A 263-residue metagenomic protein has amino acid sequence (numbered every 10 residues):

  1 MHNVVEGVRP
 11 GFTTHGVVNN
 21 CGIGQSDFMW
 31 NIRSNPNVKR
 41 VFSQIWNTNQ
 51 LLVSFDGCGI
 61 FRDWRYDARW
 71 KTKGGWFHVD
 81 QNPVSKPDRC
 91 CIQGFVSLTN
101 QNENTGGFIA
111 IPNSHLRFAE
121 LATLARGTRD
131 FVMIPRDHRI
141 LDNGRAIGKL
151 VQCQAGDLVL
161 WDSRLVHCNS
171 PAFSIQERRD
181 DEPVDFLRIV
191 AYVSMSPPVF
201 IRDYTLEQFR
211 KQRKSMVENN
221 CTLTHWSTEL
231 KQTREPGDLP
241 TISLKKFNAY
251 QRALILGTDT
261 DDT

Functional and structural regions predicted by a protein language model:
M1-V84: Non-heme Fe(II)-dependent double-stranded beta-helix
Q25, S54-D56, K73, C90-I92 (+3 more regions): Residues that flank catalytic or metal-binding motifs in active/ligand-binding sites
S43-L52, V84-D88, S97-T105, R117: Secondary-structure boundary elements
N47, H78-C91, A146-I147, C153 (+1 more regions): A short beta-loop-beta micro-motif enriched in histidine and acidic residues
R62, V79-Q81, I92-N100, A110-P112 (+1 more regions): Short, structured patches in soluble enzyme cores that scaffold and shape functional sites
T72-V79, T128-G144, P171-E182, L206-K211: Short, surface-exposed loop/helix-turn segments at secondary-structure junctions that function as lids/hinges flanking
D88-C91, Q101-C168: Double-stranded beta-helix
V159-L160, R164-T263: Non-heme Fe(II)/2-oxoglutarate
